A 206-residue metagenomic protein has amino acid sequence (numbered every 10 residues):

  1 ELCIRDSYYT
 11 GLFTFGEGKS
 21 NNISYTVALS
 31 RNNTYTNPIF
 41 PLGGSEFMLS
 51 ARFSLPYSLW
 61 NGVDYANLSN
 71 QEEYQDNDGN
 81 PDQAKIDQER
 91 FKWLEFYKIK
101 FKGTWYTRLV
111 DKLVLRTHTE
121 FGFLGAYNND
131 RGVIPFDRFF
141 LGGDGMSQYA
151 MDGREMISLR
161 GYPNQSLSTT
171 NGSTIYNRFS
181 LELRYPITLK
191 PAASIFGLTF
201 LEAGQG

Functional and structural regions predicted by a protein language model:
R5-I187, I195, T199-F200: C-terminal outer-membrane beta-barrel translocator/porin domains of Gram-negative envelope proteins and their
L201-G206: C-terminal beta-signal and adjacent terminal beta-strands/loops of Gram-negative outer-membrane beta-barrel proteins
